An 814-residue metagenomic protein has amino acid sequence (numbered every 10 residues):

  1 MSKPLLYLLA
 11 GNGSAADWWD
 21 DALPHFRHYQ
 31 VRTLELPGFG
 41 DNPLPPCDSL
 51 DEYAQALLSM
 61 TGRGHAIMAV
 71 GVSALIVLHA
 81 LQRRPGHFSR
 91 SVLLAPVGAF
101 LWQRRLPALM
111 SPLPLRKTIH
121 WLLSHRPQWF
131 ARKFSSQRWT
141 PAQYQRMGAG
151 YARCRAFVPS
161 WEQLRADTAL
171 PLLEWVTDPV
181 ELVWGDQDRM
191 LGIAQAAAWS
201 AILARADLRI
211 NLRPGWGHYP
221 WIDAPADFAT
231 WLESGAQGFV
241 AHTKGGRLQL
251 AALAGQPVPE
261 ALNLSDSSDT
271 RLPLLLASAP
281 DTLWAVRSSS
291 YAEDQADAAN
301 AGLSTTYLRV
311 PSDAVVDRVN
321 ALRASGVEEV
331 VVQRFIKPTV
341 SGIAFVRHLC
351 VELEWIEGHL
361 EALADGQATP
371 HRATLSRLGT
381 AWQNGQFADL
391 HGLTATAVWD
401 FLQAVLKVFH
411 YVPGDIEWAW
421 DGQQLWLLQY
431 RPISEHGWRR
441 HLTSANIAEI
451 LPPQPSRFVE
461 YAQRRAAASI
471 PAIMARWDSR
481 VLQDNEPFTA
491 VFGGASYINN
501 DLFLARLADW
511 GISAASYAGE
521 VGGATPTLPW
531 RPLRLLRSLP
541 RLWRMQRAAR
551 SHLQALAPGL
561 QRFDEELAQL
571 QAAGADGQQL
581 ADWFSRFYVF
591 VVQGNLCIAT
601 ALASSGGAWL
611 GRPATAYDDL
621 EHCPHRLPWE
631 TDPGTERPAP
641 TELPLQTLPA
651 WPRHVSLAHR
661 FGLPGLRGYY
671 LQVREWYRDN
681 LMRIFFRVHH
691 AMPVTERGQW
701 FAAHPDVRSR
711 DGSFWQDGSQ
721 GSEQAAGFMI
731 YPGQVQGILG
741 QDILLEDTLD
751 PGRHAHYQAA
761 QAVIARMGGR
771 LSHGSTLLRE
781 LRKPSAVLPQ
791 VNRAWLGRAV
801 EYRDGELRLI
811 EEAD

Functional and structural regions predicted by a protein language model:
S2-D41: Conserved HGGG/HGGXW glycine-rich cap/lid loop of the alpha/beta-hydrolase fold
H25, V180-W216: Conserved loop-alpha-helix segment in the C-terminal half of the alpha/beta-hydrolase fold that carries the catalytic
T33-M68: Active-site loop/oxyanion-hole signature of alpha/beta-hydrolase fold enzymes
A69-V77: Gly/Ala-rich beta-loop-alpha elbow adjacent to hydrolase catalytic centers
Q82, S91-I119: Flexible "cap/lid" loop of the alpha/beta hydrolase fold
W121-W175: Conserved alpha/beta-hydrolase catalytic His-Asp/Glu region
R213-P225: Catalytic histidine-centered segment of alpha/beta-hydrolase-like enzymes
Q237-S268, A296, A324, P338-G662 (+4 more regions): Conserved divalent-metal-coordinating catalytic cores that perform phosphate/pyrophosphate/nucleotidyl transfer
